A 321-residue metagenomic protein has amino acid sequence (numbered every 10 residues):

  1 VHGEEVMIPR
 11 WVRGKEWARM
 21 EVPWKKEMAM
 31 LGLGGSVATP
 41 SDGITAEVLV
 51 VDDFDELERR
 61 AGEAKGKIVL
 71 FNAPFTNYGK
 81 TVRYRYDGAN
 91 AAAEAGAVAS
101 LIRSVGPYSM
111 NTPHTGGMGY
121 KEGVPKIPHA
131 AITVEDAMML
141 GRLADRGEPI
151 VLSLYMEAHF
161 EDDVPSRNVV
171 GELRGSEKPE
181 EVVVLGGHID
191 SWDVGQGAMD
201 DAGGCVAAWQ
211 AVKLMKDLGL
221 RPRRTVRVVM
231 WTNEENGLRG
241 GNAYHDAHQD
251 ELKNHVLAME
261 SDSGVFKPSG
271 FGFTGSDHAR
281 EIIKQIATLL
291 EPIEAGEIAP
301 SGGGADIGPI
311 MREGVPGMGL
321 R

Functional and structural regions predicted by a protein language model:
V1-I68, A73-F75: Noncatalytic luminal/extracellular "stalk/propeptide" segments of secretory-pathway proteins
I8-W11, D55-E56, F75-N77, V105-S109 (+6 more regions): Solvent-exposed loop/turn segments at secondary-structure junctions within structured extracellular/periplasmic domains
P23-E27, S41, I127-I132, A137-M138 (+3 more regions): Metal-dependent peptidase/peptidase-like ectodomains
D53-P107: A conserved hydrophobic secondary-structure block that centers on an alpha-helix together with its immediately flanking
R59-A64, D87-V98, T115-Y120, S176 (+3 more regions): Mature extracellular/periplasmic domains of secretome proteins
V69, A89, A93-I150, A198-V206 (+3 more regions): Loop-rich non-cytosolic ectodomains and luminal regions
V169, E181, L185-L238: Alpha-helical metal-binding/catalytic segments enriched in His/Glu/Asp
V170-K178: Short beta-strand-to-loop junctions in surface cap/lid or active-site-entrance loops
